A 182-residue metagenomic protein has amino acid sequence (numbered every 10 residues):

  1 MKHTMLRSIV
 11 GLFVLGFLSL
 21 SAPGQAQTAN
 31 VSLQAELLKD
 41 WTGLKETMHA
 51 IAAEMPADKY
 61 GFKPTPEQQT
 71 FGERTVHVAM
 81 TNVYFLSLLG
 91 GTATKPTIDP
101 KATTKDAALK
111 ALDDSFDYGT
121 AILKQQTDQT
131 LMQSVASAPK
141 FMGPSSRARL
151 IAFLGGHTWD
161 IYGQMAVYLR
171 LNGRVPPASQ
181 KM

Functional and structural regions predicted by a protein language model:
M1-L6: N-terminal secretory signal peptides that target proteins for export/translocation
I9-S21: Bacterial N-terminal signal peptides
G24-T28: Boundary at the C-terminal end of the N-terminal hydrophobic targeting segment
A29-W41: N-terminal beta-strand motif that seeds the catalytic metal site of vicinal oxygen chelate
L38-T42, E46-H49, K59-I98, A138-M182: Short, contiguous alpha-helical
T47, I51-A52, L86, Y118-L123: Well-ordered alpha-helical scaffold segments within catalytic/enzyme domains
E54-G61, L123-M132, R170-P176: Surface-exposed helix-capping loop/turn segments at secondary-structure junctions
T103-A138, P144-Y162: Acidic/histidine-rich alpha-helical segments that form the ligand environment of transition-metal centers
